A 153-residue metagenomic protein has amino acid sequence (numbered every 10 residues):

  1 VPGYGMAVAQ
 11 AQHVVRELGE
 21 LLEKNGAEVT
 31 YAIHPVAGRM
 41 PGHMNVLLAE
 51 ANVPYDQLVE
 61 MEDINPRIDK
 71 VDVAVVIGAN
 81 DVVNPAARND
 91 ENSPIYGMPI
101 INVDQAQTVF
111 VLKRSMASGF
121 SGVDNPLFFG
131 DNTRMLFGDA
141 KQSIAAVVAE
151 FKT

Functional and structural regions predicted by a protein language model:
V1-T153: Structured cytosolic domains appended to multi-pass membrane proteins
